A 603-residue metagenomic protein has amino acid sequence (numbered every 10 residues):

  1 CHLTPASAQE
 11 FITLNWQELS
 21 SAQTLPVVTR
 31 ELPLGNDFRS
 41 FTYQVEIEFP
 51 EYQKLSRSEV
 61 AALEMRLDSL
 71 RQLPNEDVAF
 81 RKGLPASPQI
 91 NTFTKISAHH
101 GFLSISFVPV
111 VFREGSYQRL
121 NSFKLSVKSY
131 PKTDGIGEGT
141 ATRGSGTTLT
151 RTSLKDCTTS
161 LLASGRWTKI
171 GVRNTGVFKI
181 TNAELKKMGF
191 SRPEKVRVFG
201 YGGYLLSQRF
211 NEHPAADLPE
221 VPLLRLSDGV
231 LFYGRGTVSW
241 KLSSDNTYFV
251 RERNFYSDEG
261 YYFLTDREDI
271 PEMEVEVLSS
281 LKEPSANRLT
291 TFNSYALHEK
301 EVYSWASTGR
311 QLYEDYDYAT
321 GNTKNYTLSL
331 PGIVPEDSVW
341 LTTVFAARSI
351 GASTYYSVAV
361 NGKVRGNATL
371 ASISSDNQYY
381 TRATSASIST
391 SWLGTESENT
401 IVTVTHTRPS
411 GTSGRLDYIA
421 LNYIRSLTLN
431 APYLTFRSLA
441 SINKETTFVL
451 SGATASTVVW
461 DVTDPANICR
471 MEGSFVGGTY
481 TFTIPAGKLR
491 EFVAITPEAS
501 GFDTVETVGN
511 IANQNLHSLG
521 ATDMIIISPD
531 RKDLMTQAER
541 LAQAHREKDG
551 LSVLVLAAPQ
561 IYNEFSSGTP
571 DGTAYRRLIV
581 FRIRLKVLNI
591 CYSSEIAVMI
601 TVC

Functional and structural regions predicted by a protein language model:
L3-P5: N-terminal signal peptide c-region/cleavage motif recognized by signal peptidases
A8-L551, D571-I590: Extracellular pro-sequences of secreted precursors
E212-H213, A557-S566, I596: Acidic helix-start/capping segments at beta-turn-to-alpha-helix junctions
L534-Q537, N563-S567, M599-C603: Extracytoplasmic/secreted cell-surface and envelope-processing proteins
V580, N589-A597, T601-C603: Acidic, proline/serine/threonine- and glycine-rich low-complexity intrinsically disordered segments
